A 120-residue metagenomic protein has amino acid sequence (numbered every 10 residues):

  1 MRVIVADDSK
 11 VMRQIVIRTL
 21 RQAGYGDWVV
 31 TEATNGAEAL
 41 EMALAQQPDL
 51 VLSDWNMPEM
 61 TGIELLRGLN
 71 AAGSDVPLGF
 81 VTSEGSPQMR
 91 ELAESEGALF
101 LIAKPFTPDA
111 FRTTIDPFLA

Functional and structural regions predicted by a protein language model:
K10-T31: Two-component/phosphorelay signaling modules centered on CheY-like receiver
E32-L50: Acidic, metal-coordinating helix/loop segments flanking the phosphotransfer/catalytic sites of two-component signaling
N35-E38, T61-R67: Acidic catalytic/metal-coordinating carboxylates
L44-Q46, G68-D75, E96: Conserved phosphotransfer cores of two-component systems
D54, T82: Active-site residues of response regulator receiver
M57: Receiver (REC) domain active-site loop signature in two-component systems and cognate sites in sensor histidine kinases
E64, G85-F100: Alpha4 helix (beta4-alpha4-beta5 surface) of REC/receiver domains from two-component response regulators
F106-I115: C-terminal output helix
